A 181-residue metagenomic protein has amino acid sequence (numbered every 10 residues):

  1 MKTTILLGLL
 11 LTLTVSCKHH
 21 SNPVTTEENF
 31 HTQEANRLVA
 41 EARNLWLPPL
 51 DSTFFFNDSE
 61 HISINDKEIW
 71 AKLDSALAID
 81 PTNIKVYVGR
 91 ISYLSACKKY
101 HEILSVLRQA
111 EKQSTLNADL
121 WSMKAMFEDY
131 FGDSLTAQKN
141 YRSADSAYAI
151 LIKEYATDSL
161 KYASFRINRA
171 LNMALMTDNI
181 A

Functional and structural regions predicted by a protein language model:
T4-L13: Sec-dependent N-terminal signal peptides
C17-K72, A78-I79, N83: N-terminal leader/linker segments that initiate helical-solenoid repeat arrays
H61-K72, C97-Q109, G132-S146, D178-A181: Structural signature of tandem alpha-helical TPR/SEL1-like repeats, specifically the intra-repeat loop/turn
K112, D145-S146, I152-K153: Amphipathic alpha-helical segments of tetratricopeptide repeats
